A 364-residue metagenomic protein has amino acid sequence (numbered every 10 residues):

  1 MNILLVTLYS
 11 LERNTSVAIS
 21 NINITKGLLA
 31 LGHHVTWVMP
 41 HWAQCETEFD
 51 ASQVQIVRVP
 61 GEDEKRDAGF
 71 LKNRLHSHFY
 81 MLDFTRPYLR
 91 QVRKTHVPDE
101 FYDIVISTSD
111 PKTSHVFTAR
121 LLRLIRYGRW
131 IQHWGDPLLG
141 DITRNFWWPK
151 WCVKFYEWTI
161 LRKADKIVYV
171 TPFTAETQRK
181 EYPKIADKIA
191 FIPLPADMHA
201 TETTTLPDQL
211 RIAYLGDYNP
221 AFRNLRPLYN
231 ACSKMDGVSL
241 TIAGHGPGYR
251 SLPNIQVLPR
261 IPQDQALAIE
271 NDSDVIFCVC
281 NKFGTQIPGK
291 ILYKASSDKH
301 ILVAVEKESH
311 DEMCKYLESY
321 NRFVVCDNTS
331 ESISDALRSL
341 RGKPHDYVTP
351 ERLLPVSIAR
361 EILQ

Functional and structural regions predicted by a protein language model:
M1-R58, E100, K166, C232-S233: N-terminal subdomain of nucleotide-sugar transferases
N23, T113, R120, L124 (+1 more regions): Membrane-proximal helix-turn-helix segments that form the acceptor-binding/catalytic region of lipid-linked
M81-Q91, V105-I125, Q132-W134: An aromatic- and histidine-rich active-site surface loop
R129, L139-T159, M198: Nucleotide-sugar donor phosphate/pyrophosphate-binding loop at the beta->alpha transition of glycosyltransferases
I160-A186: A short, active-site helix/loop in glycosyltransferases that binds the activated sugar's phosphate group
F173, L194-P195: Carbohydrate-associated surface elements
D197-A200, P207-R250, Q263: Conserved catalytic-core segment of nucleotide-activated headgroup transferases in glycan assembly
V325-Q364: A charged, aromatic-enriched C-terminal amphipathic alpha-helix characteristic of glycosyltransferases across folds
